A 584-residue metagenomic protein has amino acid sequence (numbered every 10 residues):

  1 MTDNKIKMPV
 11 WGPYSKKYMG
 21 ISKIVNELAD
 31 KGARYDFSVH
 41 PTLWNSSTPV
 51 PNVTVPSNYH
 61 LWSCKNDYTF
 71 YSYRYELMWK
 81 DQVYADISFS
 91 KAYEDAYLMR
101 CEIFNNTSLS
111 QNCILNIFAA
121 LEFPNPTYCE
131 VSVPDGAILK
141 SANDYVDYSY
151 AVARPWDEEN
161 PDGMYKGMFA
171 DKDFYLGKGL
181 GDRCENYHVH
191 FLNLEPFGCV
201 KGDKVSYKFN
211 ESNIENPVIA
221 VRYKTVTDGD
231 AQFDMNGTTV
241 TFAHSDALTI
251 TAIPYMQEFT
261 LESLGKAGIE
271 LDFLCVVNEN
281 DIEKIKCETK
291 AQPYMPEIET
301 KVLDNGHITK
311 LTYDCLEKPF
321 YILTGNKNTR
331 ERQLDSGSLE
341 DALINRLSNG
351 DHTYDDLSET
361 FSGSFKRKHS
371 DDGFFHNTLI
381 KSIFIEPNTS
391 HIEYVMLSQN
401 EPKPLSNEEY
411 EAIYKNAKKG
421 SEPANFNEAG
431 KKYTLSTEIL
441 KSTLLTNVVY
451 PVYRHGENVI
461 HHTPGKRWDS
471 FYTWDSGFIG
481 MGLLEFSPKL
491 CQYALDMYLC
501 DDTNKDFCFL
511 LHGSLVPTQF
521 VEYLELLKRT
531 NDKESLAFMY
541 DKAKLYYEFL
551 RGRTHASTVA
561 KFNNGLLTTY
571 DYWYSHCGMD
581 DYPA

Functional and structural regions predicted by a protein language model:
M1-K431: Terminal accessory carbohydrate-recognition/targeting modules of carbohydrate-active enzymes
A85, N458-R467, N504-F509, A584: Active-site-adjacent structural elements in folded domains
F374-N407, K505-S514, R551-A584: The feature captures the catalytic groove of carbohydrate-active enzymes
S406-D469: An acidic-aromatic substrate-binding cleft motif
F426-V452, T473, T530-A584: Active-site acid/base region of carbohydrate-active enzymes
K466-Y498: Alpha-helical support elements that line or immediately flank enzyme active sites and cofactor-binding pockets
Y472, L495, C500-L524: Aromatic-lined, polymer-binding surfaces characteristic of secreted/periplasmic polysaccharide-degrading enzymes
M481-L484, V521-K528: Short glycine/serine- and small hydrophobic-enriched flexible loop segments
